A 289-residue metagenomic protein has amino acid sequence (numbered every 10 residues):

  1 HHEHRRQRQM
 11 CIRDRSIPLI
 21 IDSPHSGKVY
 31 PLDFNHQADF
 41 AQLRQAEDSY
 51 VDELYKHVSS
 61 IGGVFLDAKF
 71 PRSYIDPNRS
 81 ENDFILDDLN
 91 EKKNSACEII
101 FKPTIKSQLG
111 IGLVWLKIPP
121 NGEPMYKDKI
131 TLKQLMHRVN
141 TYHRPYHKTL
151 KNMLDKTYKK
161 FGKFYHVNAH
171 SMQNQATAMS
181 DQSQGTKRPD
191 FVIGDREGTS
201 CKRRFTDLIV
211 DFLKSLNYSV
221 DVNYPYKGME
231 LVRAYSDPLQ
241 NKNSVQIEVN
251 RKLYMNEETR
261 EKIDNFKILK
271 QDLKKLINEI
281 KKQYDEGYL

Functional and structural regions predicted by a protein language model:
H1-R8, I12: Single conserved hydrophobic/aromatic residue that forms the stacking wall/gate of nucleotide- or nucleobase-binding
R5, Q45-D52, N140-L154, K270-K281: Short, hydrophobic/amphipathic alpha-helical packing segments that form internal helix faces or helix-helix interfaces
P18-F40: Short glycine-rich His-centered loop
L32-D33, R204, N256-R260: Short conserved micro-motifs at the rims of enzyme active sites and ligand-binding pockets
N35-R79: Glycine/small-residue-rich interface belts in oligomeric ring/scaffold proteins and their assembly partners
N78-M153: Active-site-proximal, glycine-rich beta->alpha crossover segments in alpha/beta enzymes that shape flexible
P145-M255: Catalytic cores of processing enzymes, dominated by hydrolases/peptidases, characterized by acidic/His-rich
E257-L289: His/Asp/Glu-rich mid-to-C-terminal helical/loop segments that flank catalytic regions of hydrolases
